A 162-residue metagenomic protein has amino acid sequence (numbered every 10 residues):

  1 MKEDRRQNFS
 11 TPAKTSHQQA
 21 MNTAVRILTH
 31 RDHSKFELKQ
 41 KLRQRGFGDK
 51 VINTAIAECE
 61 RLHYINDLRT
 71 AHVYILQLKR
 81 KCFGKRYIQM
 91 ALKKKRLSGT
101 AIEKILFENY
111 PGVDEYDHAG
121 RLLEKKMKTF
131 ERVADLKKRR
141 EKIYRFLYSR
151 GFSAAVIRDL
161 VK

Functional and structural regions predicted by a protein language model:
M1-K162: An alpha-helical, amphipathic repeat domain used for nucleic-acid recognition, typified by the mTERF helical solenoid
